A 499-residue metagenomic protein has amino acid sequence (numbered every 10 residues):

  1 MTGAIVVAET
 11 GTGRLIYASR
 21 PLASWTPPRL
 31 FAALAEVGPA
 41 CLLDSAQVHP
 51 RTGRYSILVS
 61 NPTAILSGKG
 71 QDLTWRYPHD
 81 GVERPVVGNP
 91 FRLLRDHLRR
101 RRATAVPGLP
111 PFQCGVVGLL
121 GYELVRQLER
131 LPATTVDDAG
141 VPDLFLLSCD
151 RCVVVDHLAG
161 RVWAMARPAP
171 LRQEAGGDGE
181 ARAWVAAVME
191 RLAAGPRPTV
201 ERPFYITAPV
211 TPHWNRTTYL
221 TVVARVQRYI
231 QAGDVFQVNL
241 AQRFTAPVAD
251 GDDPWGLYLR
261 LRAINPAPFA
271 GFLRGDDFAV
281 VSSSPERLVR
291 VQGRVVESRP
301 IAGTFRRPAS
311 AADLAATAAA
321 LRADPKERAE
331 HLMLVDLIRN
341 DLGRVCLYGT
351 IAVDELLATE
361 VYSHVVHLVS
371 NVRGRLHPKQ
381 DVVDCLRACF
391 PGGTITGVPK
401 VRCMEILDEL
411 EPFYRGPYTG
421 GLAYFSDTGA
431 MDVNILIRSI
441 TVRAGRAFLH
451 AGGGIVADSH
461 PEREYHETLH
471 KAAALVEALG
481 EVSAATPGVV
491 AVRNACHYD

Functional and structural regions predicted by a protein language model:
M1-D499: Extended alpha-helical targeting/anchoring segments, especially N-terminal organellar/secretory targeting helices
